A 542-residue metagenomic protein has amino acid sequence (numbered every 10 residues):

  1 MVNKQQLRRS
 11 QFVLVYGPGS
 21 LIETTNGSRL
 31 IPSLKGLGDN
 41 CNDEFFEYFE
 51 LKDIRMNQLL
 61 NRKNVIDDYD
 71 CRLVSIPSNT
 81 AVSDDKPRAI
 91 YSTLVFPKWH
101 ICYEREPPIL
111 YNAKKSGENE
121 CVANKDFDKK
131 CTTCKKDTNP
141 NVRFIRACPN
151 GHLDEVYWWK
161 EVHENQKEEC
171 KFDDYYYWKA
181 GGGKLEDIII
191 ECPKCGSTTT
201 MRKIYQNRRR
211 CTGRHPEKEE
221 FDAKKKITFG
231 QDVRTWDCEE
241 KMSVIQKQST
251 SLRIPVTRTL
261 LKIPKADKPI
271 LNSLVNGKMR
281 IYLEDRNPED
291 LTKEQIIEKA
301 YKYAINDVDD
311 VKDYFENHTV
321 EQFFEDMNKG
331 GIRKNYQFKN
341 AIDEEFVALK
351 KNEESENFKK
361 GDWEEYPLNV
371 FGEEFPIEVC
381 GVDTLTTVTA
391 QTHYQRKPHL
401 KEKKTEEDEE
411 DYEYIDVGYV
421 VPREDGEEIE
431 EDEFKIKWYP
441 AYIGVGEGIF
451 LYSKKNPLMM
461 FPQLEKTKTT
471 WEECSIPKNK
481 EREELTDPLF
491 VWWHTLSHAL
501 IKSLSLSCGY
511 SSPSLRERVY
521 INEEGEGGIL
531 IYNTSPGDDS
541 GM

Functional and structural regions predicted by a protein language model:
M1-L51, E164-V491, R516-G537: Charged, low-complexity interaction segments
M1-V142, E430: Core mixed alpha/beta domains of very large multi-subunit molecular machines
V74-S78, G151, V417-I429, S503-G509: Short linear motifs at secondary-structure transitions and domain/linker junctions
A81-D232: Cys/His-rich short segments
H100, I145-W158, H163, P488 (+1 more regions): Subunit-assembly interface segments of extracellular/virion macromolecular structures
F127-C134, S497, L515-R518, I531-N533: A contiguous, surface-oriented mixed alpha/beta subdomain in the mid-to-C-terminal portion of proteins that forms
D539-M542: Compositionally biased, low-complexity/repeat regions
